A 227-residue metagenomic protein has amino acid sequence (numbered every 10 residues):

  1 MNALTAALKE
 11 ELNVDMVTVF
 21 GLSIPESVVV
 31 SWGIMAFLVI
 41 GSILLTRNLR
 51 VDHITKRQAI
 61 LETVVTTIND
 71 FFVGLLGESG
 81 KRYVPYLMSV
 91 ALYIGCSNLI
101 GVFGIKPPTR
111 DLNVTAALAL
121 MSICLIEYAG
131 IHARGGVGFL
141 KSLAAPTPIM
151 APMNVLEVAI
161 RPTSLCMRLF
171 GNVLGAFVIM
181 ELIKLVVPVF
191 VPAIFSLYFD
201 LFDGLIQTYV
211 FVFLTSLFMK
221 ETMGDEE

Functional and structural regions predicted by a protein language model:
M1-E227: Selective transmembrane helix interface/packing segments
